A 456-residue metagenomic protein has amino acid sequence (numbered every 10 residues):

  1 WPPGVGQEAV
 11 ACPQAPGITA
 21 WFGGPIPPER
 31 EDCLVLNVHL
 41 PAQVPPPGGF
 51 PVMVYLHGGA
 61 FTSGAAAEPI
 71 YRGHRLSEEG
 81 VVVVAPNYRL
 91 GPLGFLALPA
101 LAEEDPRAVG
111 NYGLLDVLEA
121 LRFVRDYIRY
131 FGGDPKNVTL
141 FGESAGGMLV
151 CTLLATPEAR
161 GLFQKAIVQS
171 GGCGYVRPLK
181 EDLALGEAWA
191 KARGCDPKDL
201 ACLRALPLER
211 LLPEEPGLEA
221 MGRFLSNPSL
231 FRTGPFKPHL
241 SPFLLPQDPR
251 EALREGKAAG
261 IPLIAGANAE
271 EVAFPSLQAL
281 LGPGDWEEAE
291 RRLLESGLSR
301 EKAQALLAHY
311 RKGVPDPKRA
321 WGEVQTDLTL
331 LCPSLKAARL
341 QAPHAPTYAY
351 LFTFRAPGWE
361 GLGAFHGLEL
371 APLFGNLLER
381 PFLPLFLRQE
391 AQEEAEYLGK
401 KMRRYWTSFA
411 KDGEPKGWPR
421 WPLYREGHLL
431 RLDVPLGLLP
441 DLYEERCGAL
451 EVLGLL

Functional and structural regions predicted by a protein language model:
W1, L277-G297, R420-H428: Short Gly/aromatic-enriched secondary-structure transition segments
W1-L114, P135, R232, V272 (+5 more regions): Non-catalytic accessory segments of hydrolases
E31-C33, P106-Y130, E181-A188: Alpha/beta-hydrolase active-site loop
Y88, F95, G171, F352 (+1 more regions): Active-site loop/turn elements of alpha/beta-hydrolase fold enzymes, especially the short glycine-/histidine-rich
E119, D126, R160, K165 (+2 more regions): Substrate-access "cap/lid" subdomains that shape and gate the entrance to catalytic or ligand-binding pockets
F131-E143: Alpha/beta-hydrolase fold nucleophile elbow
G147-A159: Short glycine-enriched nucleophile-adjacent loop and the immediately C-terminal alpha-helix near the catalytic center
V314-H366: An extended, acidic, His-containing surface patch that forms the Zn2+-binding/catalytic region of metallohydrolases
